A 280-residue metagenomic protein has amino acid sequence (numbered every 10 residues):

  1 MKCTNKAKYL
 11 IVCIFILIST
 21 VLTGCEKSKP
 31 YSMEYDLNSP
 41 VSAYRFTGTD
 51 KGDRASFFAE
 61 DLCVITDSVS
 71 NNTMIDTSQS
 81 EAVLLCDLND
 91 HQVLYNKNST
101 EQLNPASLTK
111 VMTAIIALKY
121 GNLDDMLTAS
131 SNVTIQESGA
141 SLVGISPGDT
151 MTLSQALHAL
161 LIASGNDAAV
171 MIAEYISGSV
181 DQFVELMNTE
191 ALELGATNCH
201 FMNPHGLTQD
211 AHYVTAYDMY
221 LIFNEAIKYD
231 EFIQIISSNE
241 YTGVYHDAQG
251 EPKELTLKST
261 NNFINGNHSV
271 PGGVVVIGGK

Functional and structural regions predicted by a protein language model:
N5-S28: Sec-dependent N-terminal signal peptides of Gram-positive bacterial secreted proteins and lipoproteins
K6-K8, K97, K110, K280: Basic side chains
T23, P147, H205, I277-K280: Short glycine-rich loop/turn motifs that provide flexible caps or phosphate-binding loops at active sites
C25-M33, A196-T197, A211-Y213, D218 (+1 more regions): Domain-terminus/edge residues, biased toward the C-terminal soluble/receptor-binding domains of extracytoplasmic
K29-Y217, L221-D230: Active-site-adjacent loops and short helices of periplasmic peptidoglycan-processing enzymes
